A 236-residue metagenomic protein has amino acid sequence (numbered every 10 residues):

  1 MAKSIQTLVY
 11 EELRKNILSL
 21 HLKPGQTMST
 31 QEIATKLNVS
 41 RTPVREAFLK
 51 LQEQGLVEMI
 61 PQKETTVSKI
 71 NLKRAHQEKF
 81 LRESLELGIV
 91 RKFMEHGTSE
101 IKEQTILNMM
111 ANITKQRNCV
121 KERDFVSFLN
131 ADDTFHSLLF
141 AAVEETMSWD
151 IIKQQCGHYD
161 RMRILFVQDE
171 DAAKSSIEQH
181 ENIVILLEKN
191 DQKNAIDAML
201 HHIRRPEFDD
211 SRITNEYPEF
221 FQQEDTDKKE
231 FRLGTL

Functional and structural regions predicted by a protein language model:
M1-E95, S211-L236: Short linear motifs at protein or domain termini
S4, I106-L107, D171-K174: Short helix-capping and inter-helix turn/linker motifs at the boundaries of alpha-helical repeat units
S4, L8, E12, N130 (+2 more regions): A generic alpha-helix signature
L49, M94, T98, F140-E144: Amphipathic alpha-helical interaction elements
K50, H96, A111, Y159 (+3 more regions): C-terminal-biased regions
E53, V57-E58, Q155-G157, A172: Mobile beta-alpha loop/short-helix "lid" or hinge segments that flank ligand
N71, D124, K189-D191: Acidic/polar helix N-cap motif
E78, I101-I164, E178-I185, N194-R205: Conserved amphipathic alpha-helical segments that form helical-bundle/coiled-coil interaction surfaces
